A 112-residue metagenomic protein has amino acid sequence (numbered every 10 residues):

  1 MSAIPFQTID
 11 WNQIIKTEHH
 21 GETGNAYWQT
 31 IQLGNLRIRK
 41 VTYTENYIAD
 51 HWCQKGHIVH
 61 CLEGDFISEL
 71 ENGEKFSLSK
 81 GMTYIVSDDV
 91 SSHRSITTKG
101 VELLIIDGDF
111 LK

Functional and structural regions predicted by a protein language model:
M1-K40: A short, N-terminal "cap"/entry segment at the start of jelly-roll beta-barrel domains of the cupin/DSBH fold
G34-C53, S87-V90: Conserved short histidine dyad/triad with adjacent acidic residue
I48-C53, E69-L70, S95-I96: Short histidine-centered beta-strand/loop micro-motifs that create catalytic or ligand/metal-coordination sites
W52-S68: Short, conserved beta-strand element in jelly-roll/cupin
N72-D89: Short acidic-glycine-tyrosine-enriched beta hairpin
D88-K112: Ligand-binding loop in jelly-roll beta-barrel domains
